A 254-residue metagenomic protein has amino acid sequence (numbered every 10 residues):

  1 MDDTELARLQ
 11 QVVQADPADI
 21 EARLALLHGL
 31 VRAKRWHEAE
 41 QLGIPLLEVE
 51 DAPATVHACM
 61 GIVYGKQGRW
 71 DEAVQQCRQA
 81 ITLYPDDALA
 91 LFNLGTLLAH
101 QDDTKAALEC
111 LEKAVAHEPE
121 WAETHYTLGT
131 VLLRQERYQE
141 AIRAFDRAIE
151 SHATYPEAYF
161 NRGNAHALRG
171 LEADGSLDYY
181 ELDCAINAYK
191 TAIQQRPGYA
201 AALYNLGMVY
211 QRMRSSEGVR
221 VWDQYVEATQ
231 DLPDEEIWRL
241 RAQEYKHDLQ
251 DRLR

Functional and structural regions predicted by a protein language model:
M1-A7, R212, V219-R254: Terminal, low-structured helical/coil segments at or just beyond the last alpha-helical repeat
M1-Q10, A33-P45, Q67-Q79, Q101-K113 (+3 more regions): Structural signature of tandem alpha-helical TPR/SEL1-like repeats, specifically the intra-repeat loop/turn
A15, V49, L83, H117 (+3 more regions): Structural marker of alpha-solenoid helical repeat scaffolds
I20-E21, P53-T55, A88-L89, A122-E123 (+3 more regions): Helix-start (N-cap) detector for alpha-helical repeat units in TPR-like alpha-solenoids, especially tetratricopeptide
E50-E123: A generic tandem-repeat structural signature
